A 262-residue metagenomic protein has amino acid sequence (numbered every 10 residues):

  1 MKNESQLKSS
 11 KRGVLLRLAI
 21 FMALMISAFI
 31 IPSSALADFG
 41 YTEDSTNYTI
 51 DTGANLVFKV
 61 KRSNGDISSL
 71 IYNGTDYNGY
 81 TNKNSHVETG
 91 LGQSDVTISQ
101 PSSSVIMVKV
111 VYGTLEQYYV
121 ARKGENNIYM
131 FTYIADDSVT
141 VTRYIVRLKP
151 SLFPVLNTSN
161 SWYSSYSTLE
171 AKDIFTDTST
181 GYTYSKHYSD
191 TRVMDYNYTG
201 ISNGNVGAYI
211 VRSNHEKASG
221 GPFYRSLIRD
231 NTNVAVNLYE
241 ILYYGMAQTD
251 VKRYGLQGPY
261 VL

Functional and structural regions predicted by a protein language model:
M1-G13: N-terminal secretory signal peptides that target proteins for export/translocation
R12-M25: Sec-dependent N-terminal signal peptides
M25-S34: C-terminal segment of classical bacterial N-terminal signal peptides
L36-T81: Beta-strand-rich N-terminal accessory domains
Y77-F131: Extended, loop-rich substrate-binding clefts of extracytoplasmic carbohydrate-active enzymes
V110, R253-L262: Short, hydrophobic/aromatic-enriched beta-strand segments in well-ordered soluble domains
V120-S165: Acidic (Asp/Glu-rich), glycine- and aromatic
R147-L256: A contiguous, surface-exposed recognition patch within enzymatic or periplasmic domains that forms
